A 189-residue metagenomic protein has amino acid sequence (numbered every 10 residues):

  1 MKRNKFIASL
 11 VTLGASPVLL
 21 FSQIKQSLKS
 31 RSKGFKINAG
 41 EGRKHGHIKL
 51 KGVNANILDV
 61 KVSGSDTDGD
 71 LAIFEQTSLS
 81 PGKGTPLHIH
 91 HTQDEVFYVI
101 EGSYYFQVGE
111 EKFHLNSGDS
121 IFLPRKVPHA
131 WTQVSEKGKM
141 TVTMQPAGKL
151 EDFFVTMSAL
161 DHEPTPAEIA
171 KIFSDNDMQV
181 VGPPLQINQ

Functional and structural regions predicted by a protein language model:
K2-Q26: N-terminal export signals
P17-A72, L160, P164-Q189: A short, N-terminal "cap"/entry segment at the start of jelly-roll beta-barrel domains of the cupin/DSBH fold
V60, F74-I89: Conserved short histidine dyad/triad with adjacent acidic residue
T77-L79, I89-F106: Short, conserved beta-strand element in jelly-roll/cupin
V96, S103-Y105, K112, P128 (+1 more regions): Structural motif
E111-R125: Short acidic-glycine-tyrosine-enriched beta hairpin
R125-E151: Ligand-binding loop in jelly-roll beta-barrel domains
K139-T141, F153-H162: A hydrophobic, small-residue-rich beta->alpha segment in the mid-to-C-terminal subdomain of diverse proteins
